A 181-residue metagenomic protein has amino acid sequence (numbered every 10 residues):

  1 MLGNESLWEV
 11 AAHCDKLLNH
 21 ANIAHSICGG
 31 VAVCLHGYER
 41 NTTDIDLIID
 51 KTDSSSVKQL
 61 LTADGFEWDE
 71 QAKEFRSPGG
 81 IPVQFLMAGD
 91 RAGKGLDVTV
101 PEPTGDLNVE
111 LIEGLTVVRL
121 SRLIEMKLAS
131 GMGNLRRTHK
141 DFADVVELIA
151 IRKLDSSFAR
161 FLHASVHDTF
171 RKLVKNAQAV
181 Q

Functional and structural regions predicted by a protein language model:
M1-Q181: Compositionally biased terminal segments of proteins
